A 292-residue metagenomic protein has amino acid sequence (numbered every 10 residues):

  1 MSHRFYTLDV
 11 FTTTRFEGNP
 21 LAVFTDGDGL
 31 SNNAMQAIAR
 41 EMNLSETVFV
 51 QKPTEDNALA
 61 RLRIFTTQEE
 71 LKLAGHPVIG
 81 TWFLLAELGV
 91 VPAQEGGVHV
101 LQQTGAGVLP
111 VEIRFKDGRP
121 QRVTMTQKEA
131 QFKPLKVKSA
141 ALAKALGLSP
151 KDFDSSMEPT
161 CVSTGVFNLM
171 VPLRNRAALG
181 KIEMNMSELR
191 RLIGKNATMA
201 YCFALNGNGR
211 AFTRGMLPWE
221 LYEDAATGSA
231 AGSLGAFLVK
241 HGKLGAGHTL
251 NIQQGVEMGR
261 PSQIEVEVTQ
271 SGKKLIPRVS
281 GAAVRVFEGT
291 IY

Functional and structural regions predicted by a protein language model:
M1-L73, I79-Y292: Active-site proximal loop and beta-alpha junction motif in alpha/beta enzyme cores
